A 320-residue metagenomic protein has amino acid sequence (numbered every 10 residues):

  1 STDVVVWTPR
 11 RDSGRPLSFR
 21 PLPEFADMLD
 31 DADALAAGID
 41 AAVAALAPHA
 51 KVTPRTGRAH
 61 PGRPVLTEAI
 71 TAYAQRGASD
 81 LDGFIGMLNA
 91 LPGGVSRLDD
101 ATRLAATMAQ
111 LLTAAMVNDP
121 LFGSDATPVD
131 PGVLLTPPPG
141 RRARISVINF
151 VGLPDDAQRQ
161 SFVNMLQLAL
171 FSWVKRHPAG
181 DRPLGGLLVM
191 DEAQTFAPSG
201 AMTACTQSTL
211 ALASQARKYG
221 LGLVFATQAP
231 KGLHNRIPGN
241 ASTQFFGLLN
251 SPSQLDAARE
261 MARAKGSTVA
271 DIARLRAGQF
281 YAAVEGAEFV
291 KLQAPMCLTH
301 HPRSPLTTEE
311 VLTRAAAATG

Functional and structural regions predicted by a protein language model:
S1-A211, F280-G286: P-loop NTPase motor domains
S13, V52-T53, P92-A109, G222-L233 (+3 more regions): Short secondary-structure transition/capping segments
P21-A26, D125-A126, A157, G200 (+5 more regions): Solvent-exposed, flexible loop/coil residues
L29-A34, F171-K175, A211-Q215, L233 (+4 more regions): Glycine-rich loops and low-complexity Gly/Arg-rich segments that provide flexible linkers or classic glycine-based
D31-D40, A78, R276-G320: Conserved P-loop NTPase motor module
L35-A41, R176-R182, R217-L223, Q254-R259 (+2 more regions): Short C-terminal domain-edge/linker segments immediately following a structured domain
P54-G86, E260-A270, T299-G320: Amphipathic, soluble alpha/beta structural segments
C205-L298: Conserved ATP-driven motor cores of ASCE-family P-loop NTPases powering translocation/secretion/packaging/pilus
